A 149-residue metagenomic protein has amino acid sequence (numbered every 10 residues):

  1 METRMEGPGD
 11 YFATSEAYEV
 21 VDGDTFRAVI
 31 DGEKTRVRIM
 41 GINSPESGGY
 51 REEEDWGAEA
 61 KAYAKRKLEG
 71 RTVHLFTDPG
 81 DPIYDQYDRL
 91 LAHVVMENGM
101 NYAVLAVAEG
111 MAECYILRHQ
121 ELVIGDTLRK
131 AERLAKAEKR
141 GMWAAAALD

Functional and structural regions predicted by a protein language model:
M1-D149: Small beta-barrel nucleic-acid-binding modules, primarily SNase/OB-fold domains and secondarily Tudor-like barrels
